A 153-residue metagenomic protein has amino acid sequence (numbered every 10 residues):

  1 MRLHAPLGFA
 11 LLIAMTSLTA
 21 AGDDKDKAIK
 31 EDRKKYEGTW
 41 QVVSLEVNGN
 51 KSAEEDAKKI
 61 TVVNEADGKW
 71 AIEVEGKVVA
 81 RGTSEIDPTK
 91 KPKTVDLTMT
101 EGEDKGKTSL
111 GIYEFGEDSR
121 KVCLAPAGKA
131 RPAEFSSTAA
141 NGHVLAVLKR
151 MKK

Functional and structural regions predicted by a protein language model:
M1-K153: Low-complexity, Gly/Pro
